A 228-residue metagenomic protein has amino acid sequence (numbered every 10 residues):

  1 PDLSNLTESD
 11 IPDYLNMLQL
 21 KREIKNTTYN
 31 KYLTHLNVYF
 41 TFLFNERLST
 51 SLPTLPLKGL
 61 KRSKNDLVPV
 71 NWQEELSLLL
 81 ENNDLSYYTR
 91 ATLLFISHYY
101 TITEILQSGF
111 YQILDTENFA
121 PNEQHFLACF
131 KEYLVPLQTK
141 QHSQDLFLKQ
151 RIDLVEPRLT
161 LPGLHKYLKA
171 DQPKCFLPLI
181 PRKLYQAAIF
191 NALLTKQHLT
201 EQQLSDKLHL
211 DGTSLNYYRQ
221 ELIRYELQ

Functional and structural regions predicted by a protein language model:
P1-K64: N-terminal core-binding DNA-recognition domain of tyrosine recombinases/integrases
R47, L94-S108, T195-L199: A short, glycine-centered helix-capping/turn motif at helix boundaries that positions DNA-contacting or catalytic
S49, K61-S77, N122-A128: DNA breakage-rejoining catalytic core of tyrosine-based enzymes
Q73-I102: Basic, Lys/Arg- and aromatic-enriched nucleic-acid-binding interface segment
Q107-L137: Conserved tyrosine-mediated DNA breakage-rejoining catalytic core shared by Y-recombinases
H125-F176: Active-site/catalytic core of tyrosine-dependent DNA strand-transfer enzymes
K166-D211, R224: Short, basic (Lys/Arg/His-rich) helix/loop patches that form interaction surfaces in the mid-to-C-terminal regions
L215-Q228: DNA/chromatin major-groove-contacting recognition/catalytic segments
